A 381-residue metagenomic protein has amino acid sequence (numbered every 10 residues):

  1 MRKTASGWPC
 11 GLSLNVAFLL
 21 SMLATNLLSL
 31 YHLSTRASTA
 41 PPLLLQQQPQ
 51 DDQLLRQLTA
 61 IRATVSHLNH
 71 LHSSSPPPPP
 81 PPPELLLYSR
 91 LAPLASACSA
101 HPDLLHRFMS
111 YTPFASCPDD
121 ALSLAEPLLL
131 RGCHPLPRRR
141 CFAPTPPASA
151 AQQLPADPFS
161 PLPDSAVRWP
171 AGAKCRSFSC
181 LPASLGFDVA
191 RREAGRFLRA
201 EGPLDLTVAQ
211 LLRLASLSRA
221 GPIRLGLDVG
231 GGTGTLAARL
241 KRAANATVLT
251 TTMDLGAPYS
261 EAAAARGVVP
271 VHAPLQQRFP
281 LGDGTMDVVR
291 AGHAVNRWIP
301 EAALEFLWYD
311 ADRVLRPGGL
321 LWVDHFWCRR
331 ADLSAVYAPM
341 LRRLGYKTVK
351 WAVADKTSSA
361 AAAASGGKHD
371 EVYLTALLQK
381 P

Functional and structural regions predicted by a protein language model:
R2-S216, T375-L377: N-terminal accessory regions of S-adenosyl-L-methionine
A220-G232: Conserved class I S-adenosyl-L-methionine
G232-T233, L255: Conserved SAM/SAH-binding loop
T233-N245: Conserved SAM-binding loop of SAM-dependent methyltransferases across substrates and taxa, primarily the Class I
R266-Q276: Conserved SAM-binding strand-loop segment of SAM-dependent methyltransferases
Q276-V289: A short acidic, Gly/Pro-enriched loop at the edge of an enzyme's catalytic core that lines a small-molecule cofactor
E301-G318, A338: A short glycine-rich, Lys/Arg-flanked "PGG" loop and its adjoining helix->strand segment in the class I
R342-W351, K356-P381: Core SAM-dependent methyltransferase catalytic element
